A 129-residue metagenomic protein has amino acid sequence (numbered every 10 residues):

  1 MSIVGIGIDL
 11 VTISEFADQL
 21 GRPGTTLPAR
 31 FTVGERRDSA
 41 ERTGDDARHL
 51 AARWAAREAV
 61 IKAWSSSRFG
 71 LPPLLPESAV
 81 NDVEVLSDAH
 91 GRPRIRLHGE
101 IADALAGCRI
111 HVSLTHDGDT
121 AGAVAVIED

Functional and structural regions predicted by a protein language model:
M1-D129: Core catalytic alpha/beta fold that binds nucleotide/phospho-ligands
